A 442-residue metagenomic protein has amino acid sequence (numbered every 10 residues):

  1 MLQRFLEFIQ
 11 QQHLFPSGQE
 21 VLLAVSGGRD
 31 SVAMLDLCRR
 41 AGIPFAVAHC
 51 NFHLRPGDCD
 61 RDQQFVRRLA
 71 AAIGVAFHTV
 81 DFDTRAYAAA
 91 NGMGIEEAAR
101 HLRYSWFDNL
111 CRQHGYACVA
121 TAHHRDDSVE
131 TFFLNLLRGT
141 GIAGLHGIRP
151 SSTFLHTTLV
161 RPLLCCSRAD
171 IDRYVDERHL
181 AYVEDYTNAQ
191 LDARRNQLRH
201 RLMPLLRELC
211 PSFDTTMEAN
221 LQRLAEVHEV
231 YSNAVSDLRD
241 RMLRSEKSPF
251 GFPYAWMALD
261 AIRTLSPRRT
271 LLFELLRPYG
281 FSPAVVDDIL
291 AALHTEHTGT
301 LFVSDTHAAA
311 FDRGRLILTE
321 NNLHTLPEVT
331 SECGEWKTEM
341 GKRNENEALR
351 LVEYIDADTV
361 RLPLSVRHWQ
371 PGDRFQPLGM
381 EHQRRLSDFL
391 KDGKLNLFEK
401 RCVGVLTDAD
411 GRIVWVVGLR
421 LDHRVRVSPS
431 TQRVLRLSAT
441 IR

Functional and structural regions predicted by a protein language model:
M1-P204, N233: Core alpha/beta nucleotide-donor-binding catalytic domains of modification enzymes
L2-E7, Q11-S26, A48-C50, F82 (+4 more regions): AMP-forming adenylation/ATP pyrophosphatase catalytic core
I73, H114, C210, L276-G280 (+1 more regions): A broad structural signal for alpha-helix termini and local helix breaks/kinks
M93-G94, T140, C166, A193 (+5 more regions): Short coil/turn linker and secondary-structure boundary residues
G139, R178, L205-L209, V227 (+1 more regions): Change "in soluble alpha/beta enzymes" to "in soluble alpha/beta proteins
I142, P211, T215, V230-N233: Charged, solvent-exposed alpha-helical segments that act as regulatory interaction surfaces
R199-R201, L205-M217: Conserved anion/nucleotide-ligand pocket segment
